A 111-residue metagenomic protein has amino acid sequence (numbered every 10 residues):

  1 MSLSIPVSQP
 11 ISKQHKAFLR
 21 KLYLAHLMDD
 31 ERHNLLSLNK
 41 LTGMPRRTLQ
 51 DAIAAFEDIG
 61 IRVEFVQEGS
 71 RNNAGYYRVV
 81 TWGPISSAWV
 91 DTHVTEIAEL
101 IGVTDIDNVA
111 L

Functional and structural regions predicted by a protein language model:
M1-K13: Short, Lys/Arg-enriched N-terminal segment that forms or immediately precedes the first helix of a structured domain
L19-H26: Pre-recognition alpha-helix immediately N-terminal to the DNA-recognition helix within helix-turn-helix or winged-helix
D30-N34: Short capping segments at the starts of secondary-structure elements
L38-N39: The alpha-helix within a helix-turn-helix
L49-Q50: Helix-turn-helix DNA-binding helix
I61-Y76: Short Lys/Arg-enriched helix C-cap and helix-to-coil transition segments that create basic nucleic-acid-contact patches
T81-L111: Helix-turn-helix/homeodomain-like alpha-helical modules used for DNA recognition and transcription-factor dimerization
